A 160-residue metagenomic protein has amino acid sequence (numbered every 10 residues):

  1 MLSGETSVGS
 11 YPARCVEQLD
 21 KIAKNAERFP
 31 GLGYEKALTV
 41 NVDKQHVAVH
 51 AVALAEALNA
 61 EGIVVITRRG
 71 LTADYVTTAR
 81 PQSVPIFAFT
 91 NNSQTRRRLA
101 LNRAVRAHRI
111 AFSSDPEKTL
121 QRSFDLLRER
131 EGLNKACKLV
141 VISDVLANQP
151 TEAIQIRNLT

Functional and structural regions predicted by a protein language model:
M1-V8, G33-A37, S83-V84, V105-A111: Short beta-alpha connecting loops at secondary-structure transitions that line or flank enzyme active sites
L2-G4, R28-L38, E61, N134-C137: Flexible, glycine/charged-enriched surface loops at secondary-structure junctions
T6-R28, E152-R157: C-terminal helical cap(s) of enzyme catalytic domains, especially alpha/beta-barrels
E17-D20, Y75-S83, L101-R106, L126 (+1 more regions): Short, solvent-exposed amphipathic alpha-helical segments in soluble enzyme and RNA/protein-processing domains
Q18-A51: Long, charged amphipathic helices and adjacent flexible linkers at domain junctions
H46-A60, L120-E131, C137: Phosphate-interacting basic helix/loop segments used at nucleotide- and nucleic-acid interfaces
T72-D74, R80-K118: Nucleotide-binding motor/catalytic cores of P-loop/tubulin-like NTPases across gene-expression machines
L126, E131-S143, E152-T160: C-terminal binding/interaction regions
